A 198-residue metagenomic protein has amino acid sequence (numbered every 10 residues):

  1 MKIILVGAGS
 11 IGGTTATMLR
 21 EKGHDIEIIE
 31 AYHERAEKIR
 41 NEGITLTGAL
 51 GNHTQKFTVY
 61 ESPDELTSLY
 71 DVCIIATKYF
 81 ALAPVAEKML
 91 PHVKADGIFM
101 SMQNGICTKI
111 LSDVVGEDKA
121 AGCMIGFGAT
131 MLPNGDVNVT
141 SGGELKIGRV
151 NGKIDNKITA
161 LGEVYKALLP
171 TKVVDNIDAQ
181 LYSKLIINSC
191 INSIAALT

Functional and structural regions predicted by a protein language model:
M1, D71, G143: Nucleotide donor/acceptor-binding cores
M1-A49: NAD(P)+-binding Rossmann beta1-loop-alpha1 motif at the extreme N-terminus of oxidoreductases
E30, L50, P63, Q103 (+4 more regions): Residues at the C-termini of beta-strands that transition into short coil/loop
E34, F80-A81, I106, K153 (+1 more regions): Short alpha-helical
I44-V59, N188: N-terminal glycine-rich dinucleotide-binding loop that anchors FAD/FMN and/or NAD(P) in oxidoreductases
H53-D136: Rossmann-like NAD(P)(H) cofactor-binding subdomain of soluble oxidoreductases
H92, V114-K119, N134-T198: Internal alpha-helical scaffold of NAD(P)-dependent oxidoreductase catalytic cores
